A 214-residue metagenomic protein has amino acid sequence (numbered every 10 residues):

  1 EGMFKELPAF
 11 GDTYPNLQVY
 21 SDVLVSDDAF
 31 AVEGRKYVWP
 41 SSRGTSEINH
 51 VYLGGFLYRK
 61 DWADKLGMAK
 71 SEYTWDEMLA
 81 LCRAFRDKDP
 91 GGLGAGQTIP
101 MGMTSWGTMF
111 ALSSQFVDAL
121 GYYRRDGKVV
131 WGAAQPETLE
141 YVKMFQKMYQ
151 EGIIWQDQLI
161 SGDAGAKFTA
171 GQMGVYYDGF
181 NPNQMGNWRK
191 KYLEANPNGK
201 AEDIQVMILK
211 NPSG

Functional and structural regions predicted by a protein language model:
E1-G214: Extracytoplasmic/secretory soluble proteins
